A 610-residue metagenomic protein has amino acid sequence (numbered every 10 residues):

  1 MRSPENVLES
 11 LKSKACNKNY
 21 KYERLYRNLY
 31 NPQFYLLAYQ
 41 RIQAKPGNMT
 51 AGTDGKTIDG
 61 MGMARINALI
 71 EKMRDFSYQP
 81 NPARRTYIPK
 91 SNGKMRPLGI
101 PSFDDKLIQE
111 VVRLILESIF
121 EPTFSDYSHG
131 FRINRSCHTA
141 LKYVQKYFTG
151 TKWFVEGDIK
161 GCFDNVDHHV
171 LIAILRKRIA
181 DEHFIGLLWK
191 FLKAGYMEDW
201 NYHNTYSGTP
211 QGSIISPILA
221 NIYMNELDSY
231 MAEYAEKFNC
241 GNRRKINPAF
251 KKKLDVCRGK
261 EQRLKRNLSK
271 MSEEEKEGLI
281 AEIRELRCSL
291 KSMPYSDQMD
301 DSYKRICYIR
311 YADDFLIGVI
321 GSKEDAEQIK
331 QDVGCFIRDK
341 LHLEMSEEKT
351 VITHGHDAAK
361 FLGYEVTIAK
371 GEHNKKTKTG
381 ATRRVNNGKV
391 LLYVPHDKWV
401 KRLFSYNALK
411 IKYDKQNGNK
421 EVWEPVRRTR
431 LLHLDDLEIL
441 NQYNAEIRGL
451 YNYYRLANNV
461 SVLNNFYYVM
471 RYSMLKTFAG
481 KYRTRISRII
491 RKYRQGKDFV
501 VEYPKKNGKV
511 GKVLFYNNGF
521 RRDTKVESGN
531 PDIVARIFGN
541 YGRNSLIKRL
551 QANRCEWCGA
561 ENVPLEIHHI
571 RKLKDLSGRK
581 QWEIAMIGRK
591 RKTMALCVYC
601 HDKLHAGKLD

Functional and structural regions predicted by a protein language model:
M1-D610: Non-catalytic terminal/accessory segments
